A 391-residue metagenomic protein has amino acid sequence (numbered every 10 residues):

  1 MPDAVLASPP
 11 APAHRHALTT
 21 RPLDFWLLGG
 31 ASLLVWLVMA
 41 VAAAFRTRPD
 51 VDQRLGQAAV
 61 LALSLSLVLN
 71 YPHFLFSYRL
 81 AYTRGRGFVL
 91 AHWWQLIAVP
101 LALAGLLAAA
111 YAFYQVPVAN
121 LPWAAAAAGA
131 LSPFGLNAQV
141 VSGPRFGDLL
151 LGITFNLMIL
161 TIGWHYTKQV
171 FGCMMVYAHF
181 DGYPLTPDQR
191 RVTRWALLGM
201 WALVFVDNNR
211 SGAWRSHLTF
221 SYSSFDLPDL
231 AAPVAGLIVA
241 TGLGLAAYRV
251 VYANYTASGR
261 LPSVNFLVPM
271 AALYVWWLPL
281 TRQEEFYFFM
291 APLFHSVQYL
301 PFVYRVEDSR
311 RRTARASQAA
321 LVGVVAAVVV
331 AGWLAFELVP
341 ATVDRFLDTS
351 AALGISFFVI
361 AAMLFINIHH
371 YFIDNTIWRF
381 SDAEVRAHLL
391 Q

Functional and structural regions predicted by a protein language model:
P2-L69, F365, N375-T376: N-terminal signal-anchor module of multipass membrane proteins
S32-T47, F74, L107-Y111, V204-N209 (+1 more regions): Alpha-helical transmembrane segments of multi-pass membrane proteins
Q53-L67, D148-I162, L227-A240, Q283-L293 (+1 more regions): Alpha-helical transmembrane segments
G56-A108, V116: Membrane helical hairpin/interfacial module
Y82-W93, F180-Q189, V251-P262, R310-S317: Membrane-interface helix-boundary motifs at transmembrane edges
R86-L90, A109-L230: Membrane-interface helix-loop-helix junctions at boundaries between adjacent transmembrane segments
L101-L106, L151, F155-F171, R191-G212 (+6 more regions): Alpha-helical transmembrane segments of multi-pass integral membrane proteins
E307-F358: C-terminal hydrophobic structural anchor segments that stabilize assembly/packing rather than catalytic chemistry
